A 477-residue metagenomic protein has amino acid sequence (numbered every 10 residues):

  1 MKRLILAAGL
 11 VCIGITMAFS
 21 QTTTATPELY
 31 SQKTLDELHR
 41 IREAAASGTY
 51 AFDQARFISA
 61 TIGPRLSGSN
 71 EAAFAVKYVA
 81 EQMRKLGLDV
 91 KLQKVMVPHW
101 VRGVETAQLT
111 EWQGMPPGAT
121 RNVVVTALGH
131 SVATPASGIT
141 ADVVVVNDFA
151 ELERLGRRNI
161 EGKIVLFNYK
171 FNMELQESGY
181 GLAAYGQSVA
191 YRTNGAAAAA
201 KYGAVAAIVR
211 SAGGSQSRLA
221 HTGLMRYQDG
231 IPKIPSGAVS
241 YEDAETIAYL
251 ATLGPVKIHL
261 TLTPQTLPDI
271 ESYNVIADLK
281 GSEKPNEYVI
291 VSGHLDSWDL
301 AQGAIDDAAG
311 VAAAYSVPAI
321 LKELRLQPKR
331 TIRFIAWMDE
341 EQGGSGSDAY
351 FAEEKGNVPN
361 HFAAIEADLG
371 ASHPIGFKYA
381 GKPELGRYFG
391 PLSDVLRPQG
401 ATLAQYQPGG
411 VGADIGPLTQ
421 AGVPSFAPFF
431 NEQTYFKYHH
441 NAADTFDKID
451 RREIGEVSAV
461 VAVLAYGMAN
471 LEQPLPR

Functional and structural regions predicted by a protein language model:
T22-Y30, T34, R56, A60-E177: Noncatalytic luminal/extracellular "stalk/propeptide" segments of secretory-pathway proteins
L29-S69, V104, L219-L224, D296 (+2 more regions): N-terminal capping segment at the start of a domain
D36-E37, E111-W112, V124-R157, M225-A304 (+2 more regions): Soluble metallo-hydrolase cores and metallopeptidase-like ectodomains found primarily in the secretory/periplasmic
L38-A46, A60-N70, A141-V146, L155 (+7 more regions): Second-shell loop/turn segments in exported
A46, R84, G114, A136 (+8 more regions): Metal-dependent peptidase/peptidase-like ectodomains
D53, A319-S345: Short helix-loop-beta-strand segments that form the rim/entrance of peptidase-like active sites
S69, T120-P235, Q302, L403-A404: Extracellular/luminal Protease-associated
A319, E323, F436-R477: His/Asp/Glu-rich mid-to-C-terminal helical/loop segments that flank catalytic regions of hydrolases
